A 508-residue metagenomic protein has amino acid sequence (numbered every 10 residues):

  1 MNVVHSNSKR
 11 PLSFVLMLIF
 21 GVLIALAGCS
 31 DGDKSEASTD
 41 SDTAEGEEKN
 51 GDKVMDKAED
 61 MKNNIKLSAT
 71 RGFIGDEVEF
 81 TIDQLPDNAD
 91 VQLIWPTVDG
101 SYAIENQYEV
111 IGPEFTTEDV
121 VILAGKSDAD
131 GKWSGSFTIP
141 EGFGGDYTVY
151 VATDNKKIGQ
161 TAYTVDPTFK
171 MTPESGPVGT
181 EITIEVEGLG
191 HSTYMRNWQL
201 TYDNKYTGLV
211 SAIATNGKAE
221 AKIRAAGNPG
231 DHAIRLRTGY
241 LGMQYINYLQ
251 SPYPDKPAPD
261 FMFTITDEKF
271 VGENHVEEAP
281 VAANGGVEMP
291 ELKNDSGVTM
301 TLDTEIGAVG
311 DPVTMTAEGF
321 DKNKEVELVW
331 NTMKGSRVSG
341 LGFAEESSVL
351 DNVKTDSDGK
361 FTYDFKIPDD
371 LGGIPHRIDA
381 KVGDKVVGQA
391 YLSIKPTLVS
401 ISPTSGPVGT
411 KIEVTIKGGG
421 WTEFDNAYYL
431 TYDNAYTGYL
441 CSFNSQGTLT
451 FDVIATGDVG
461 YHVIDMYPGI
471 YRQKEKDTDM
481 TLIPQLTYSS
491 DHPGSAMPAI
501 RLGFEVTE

Functional and structural regions predicted by a protein language model:
M1-K9: N-terminal secretory signal peptides that target proteins for export/translocation
H5-S6, I24-L26: Intrinsic disorder/low-complexity segments, especially N-terminal tails and targeting/processing regions
P11-F14: Short, hydrophobic alpha-helical membrane anchors of single-pass surface/secreted proteins
L16-A25: Bacterial N-terminal signal peptides
C29-E508: Extracytoplasmic/secretory-pathway segments with low complexity and glycosylation-like composition
